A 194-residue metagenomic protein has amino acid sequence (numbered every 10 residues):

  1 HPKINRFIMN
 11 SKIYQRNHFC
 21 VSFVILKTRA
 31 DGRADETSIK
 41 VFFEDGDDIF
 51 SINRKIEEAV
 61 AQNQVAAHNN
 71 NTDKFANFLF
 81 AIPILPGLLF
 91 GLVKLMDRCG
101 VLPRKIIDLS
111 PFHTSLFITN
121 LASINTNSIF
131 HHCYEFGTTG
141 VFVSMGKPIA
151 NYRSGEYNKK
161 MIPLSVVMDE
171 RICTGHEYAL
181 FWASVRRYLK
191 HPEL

Functional and structural regions predicted by a protein language model:
H1-L194: C-terminal catalytic/motor cores of large multi-domain enzyme assemblies
